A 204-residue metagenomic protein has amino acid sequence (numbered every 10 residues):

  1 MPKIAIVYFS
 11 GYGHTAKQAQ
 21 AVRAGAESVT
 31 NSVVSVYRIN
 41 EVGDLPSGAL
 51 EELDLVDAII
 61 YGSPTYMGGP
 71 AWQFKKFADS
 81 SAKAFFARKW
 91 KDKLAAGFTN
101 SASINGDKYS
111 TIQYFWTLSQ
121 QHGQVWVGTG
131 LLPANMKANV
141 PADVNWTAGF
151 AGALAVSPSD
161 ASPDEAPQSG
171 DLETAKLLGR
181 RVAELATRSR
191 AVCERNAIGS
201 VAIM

Functional and structural regions predicted by a protein language model:
M1-W90, A161-M204: N-terminal beta1-alpha1-beta2 submodule of the flavodoxin-like/Rossmannoid cofactor-binding fold
Y8, D57, S63, S101 (+2 more regions): Short, flexible coil/turn micro-motifs enriched in small/turn-prone residues
Y12-H14, S63, G69-P70, D107 (+3 more regions): Gly/Ser/Thr-rich helix-start
L50-E51, L132, A151-L154, V201: Compositionally biased, intrinsically disordered low-complexity regions
L94-N145: Short, glycine-/small-residue-rich phosphate/pyrophosphate-handling segment
F98-N100, S157-D164: Short, local alpha-helical segments
Q113, G149, S169: Glycine-rich phosphate-binding loop at the start of an alpha helix
V140-P158: Short glycine/proline-rich, acidic loop/turn segments that cap or connect secondary-structure elements
